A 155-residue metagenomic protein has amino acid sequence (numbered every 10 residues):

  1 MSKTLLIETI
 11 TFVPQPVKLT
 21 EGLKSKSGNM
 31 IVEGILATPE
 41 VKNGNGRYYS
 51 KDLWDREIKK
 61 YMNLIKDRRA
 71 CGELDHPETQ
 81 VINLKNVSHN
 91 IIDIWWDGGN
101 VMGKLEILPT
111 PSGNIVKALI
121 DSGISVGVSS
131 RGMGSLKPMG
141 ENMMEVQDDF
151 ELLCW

Functional and structural regions predicted by a protein language model:
M1-L64: Polar/acidic, low-complexity leader/linker segments enriched in S/T/G and N/D
L6-T9, G22-K24, N29-E33, A70-E73 (+2 more regions): Residue microenvironments linked to proteolytic maturation and disulfide-stabilized extracellular modules
Q15-V17, E40, P77-V81, M139: Generic low-complexity segments that are intrinsically disordered, proline-rich and/or Lys/Arg-biased
K51-L84: Small/polar-rich, solvent-exposed N-terminal microdomains that initiate assembly or binding
